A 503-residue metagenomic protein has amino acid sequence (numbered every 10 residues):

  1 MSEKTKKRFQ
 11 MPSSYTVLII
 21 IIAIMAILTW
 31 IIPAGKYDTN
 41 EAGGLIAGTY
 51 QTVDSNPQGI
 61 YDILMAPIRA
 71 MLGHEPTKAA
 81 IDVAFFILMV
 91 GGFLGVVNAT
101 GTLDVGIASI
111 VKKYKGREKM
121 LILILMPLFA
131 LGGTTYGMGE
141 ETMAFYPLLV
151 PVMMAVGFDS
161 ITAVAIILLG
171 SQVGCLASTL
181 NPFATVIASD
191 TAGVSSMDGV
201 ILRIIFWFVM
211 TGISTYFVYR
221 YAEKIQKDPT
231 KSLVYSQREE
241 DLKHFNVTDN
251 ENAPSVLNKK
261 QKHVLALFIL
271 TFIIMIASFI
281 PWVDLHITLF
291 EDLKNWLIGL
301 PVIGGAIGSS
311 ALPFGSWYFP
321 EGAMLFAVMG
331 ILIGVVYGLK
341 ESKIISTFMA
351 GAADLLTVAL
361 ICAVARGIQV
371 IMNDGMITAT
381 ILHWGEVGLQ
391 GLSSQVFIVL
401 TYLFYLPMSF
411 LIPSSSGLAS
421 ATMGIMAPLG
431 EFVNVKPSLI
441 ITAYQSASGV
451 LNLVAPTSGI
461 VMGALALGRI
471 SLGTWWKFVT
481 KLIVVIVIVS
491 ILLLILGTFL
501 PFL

Functional and structural regions predicted by a protein language model:
S2-Y15, N40-A47, I201-K343, T347 (+2 more regions): Long, contiguous bundles of hydrophobic transmembrane helices that form the permeation core of multi-pass
K6-I22, V152-A165, P254-F268, S346-V358 (+1 more regions): Alpha-helical transmembrane segments and their helix-start/interface "positive-inside/aromatic belt" motifs in integral
S14-A23, I46-D104, A311-T380: Core transmembrane alpha-helical segments of multi-pass membrane transporters/permeases
Y15-P33, I87-G95, L128-G132, G174 (+6 more regions): Hydrophobic core segments of alpha-helical transmembrane domains in multi-pass membrane transport and ion-translocation
W30-M65, V283-I303, G375-H383: Interfacial/capping segments of alpha-helical transmembrane domains
E75-A84, K112-I124, V156-T162, D198 (+5 more regions): Membrane-interfacial loop-to-helix junctions in multi-pass transporters
I87-G91, R117-L148, I361-G375, G388-P428 (+2 more regions): Hydrophobic alpha-helical transmembrane segments of multi-pass integral membrane proteins, predominantly secondary
F129-Y146, M154-R203, W207-Y219, Y405-A421 (+2 more regions): Alpha-helical transmembrane segments and, especially, the helix-loop junctions at the ends of these helices
